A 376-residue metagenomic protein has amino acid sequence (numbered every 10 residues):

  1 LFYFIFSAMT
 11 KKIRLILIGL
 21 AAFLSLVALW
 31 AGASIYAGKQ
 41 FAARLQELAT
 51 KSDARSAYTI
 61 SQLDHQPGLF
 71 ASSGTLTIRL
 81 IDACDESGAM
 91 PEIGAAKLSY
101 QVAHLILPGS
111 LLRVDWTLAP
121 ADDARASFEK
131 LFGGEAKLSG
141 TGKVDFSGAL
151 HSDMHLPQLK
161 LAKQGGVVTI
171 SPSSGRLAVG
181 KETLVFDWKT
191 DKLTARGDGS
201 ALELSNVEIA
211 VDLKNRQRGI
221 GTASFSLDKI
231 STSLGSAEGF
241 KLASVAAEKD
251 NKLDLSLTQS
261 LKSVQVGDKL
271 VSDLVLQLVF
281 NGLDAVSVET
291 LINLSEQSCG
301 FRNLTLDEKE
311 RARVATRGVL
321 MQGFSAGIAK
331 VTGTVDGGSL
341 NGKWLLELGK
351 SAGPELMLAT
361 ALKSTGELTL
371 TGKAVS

Functional and structural regions predicted by a protein language model:
L1-A8: Short, Lys/Arg-enriched N-terminal segments with co-localized hydrophobic residues within the first ~10-30 amino acids
M9-V27: N-terminal Sec-pathway targeting helices
L17-G19, A28-S376: Glycine-rich, small/hydroxylated-residue low-complexity segments
